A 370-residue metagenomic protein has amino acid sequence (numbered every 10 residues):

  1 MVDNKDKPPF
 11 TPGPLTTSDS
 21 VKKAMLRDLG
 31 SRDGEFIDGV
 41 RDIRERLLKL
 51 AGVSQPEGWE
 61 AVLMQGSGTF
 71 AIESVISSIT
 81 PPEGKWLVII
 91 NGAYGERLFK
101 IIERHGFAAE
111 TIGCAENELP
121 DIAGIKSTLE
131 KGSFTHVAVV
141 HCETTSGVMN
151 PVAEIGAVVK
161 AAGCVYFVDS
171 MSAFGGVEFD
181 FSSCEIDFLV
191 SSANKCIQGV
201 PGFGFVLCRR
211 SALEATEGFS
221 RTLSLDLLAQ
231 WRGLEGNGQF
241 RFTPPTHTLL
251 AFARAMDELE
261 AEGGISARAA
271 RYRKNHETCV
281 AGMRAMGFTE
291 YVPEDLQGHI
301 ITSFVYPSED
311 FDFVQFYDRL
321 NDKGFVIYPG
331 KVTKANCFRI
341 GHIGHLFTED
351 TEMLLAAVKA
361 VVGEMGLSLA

Functional and structural regions predicted by a protein language model:
M1, F338-A370: PLP-dependent enzyme catalytic core of the Aspartate aminotransferase-like
M1-G34: N-terminal "arm"/small-domain region of PLP-dependent enzymes with the aminotransferase-like
T16, N194-A281: Active-site C-terminal subdomain of aminotransferase-like
A24-S74, A93, R97-I101: Conserved N-terminal alpha-helix of the aminotransferase class I/II PLP-enzyme fold
I79-E96: Conserved PLP-anchoring active-site segment centered on the Schiff-base-forming lysine
P120-G175: Active-site phosphate-binding strand-loop segment of PLP-dependent enzymes
S182-N194: Conserved active-site segment immediately N-terminal to the catalytic lysine that forms the internal aldimine
T289-R319: Conserved PLP-binding catalytic core of the aspartate aminotransferase-like
